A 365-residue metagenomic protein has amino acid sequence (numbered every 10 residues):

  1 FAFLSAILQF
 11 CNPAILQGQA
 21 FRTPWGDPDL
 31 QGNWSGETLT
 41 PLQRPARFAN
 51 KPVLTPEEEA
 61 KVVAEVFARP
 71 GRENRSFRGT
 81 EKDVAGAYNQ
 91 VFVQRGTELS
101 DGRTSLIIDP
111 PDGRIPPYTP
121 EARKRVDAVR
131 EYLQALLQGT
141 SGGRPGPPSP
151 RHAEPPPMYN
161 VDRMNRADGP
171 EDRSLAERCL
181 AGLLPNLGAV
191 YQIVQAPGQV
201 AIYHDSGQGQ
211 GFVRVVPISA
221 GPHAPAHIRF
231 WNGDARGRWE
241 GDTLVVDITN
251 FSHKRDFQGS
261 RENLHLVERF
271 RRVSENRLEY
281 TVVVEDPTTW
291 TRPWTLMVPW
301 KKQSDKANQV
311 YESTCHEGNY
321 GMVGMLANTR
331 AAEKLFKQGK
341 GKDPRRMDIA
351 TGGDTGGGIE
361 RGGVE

Functional and structural regions predicted by a protein language model:
F1-P13: Bacterial N-terminal signal peptides
F10, I15-E365: PEST-like low-complexity, intrinsically disordered acidic/proline/serine-rich tracts that flank trafficking/processing
